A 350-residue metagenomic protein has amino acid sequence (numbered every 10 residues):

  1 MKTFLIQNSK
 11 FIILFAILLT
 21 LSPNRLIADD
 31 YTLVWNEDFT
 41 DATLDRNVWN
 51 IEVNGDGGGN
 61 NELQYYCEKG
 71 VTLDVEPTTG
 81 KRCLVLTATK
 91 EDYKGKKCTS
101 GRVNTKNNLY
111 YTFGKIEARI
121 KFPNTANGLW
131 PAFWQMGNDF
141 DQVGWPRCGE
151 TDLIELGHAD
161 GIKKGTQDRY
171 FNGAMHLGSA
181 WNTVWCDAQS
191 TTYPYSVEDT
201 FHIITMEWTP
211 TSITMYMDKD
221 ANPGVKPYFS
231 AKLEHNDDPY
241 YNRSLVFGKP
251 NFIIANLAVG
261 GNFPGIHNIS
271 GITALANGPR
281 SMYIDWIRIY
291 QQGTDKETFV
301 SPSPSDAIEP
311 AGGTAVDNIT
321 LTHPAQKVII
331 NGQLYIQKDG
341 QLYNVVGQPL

Functional and structural regions predicted by a protein language model:
M1-D29: Bacterial Sec-dependent N-terminal signal peptides
K2, L19, T78, G313 (+1 more regions): Intrinsically disordered/low-complexity terminal segments and short unstructured peptides
Q7, P23, A28-D29, E37-T40 (+5 more regions): Intrinsic-disorder/low-complexity regions
D29-G312: GH16 jelly-roll
G312-L350: C-terminal outer-membrane/trafficking sorting elements
